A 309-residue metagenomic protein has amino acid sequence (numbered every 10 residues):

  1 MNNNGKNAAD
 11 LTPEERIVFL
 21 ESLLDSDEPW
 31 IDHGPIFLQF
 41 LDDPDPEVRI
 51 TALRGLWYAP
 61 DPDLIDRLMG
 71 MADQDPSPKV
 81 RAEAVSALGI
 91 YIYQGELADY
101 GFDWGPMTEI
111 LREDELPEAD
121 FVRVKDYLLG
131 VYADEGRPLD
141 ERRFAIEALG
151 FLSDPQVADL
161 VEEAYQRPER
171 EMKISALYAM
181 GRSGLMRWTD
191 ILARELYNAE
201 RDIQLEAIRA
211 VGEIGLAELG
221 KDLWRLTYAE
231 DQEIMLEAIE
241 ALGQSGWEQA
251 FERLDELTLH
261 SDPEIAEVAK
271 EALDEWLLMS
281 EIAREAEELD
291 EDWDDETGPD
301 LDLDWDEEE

Functional and structural regions predicted by a protein language model:
M1-A8, E28-D42, D61-Q74, Y93-D134 (+5 more regions): Amphipathic alpha-helical scaffolding segments comprising HEAT/armadillo-like alpha-solenoid repeats
M1-Y58, Q74, L277, D295-E309: N-terminal alpha-helical scaffold/docking segments in eukaryotic complex subunits
L11-T12, P44-D45, P76-S77, G136-P138 (+4 more regions): Short inter-helical turns and helix N-cap capping residues of alpha-solenoid HEAT/ARM repeat scaffolds
L152, V157, L177-S183, L192 (+3 more regions): Fold-core signature of tandem repeat domains
D255-E309: Eukaryotic acidic, Ser/Thr-rich intrinsically disordered low-complexity regions
